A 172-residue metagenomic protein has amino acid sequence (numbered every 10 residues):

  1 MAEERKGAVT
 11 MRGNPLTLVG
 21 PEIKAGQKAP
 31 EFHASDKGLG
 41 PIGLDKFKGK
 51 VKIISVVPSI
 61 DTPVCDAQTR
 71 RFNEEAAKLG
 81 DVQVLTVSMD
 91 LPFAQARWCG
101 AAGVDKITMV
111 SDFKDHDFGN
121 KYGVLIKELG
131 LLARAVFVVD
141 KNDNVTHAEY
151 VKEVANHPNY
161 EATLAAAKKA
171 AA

Functional and structural regions predicted by a protein language model:
M1-A172: Chalcogenol-based redox active-site neighborhoods
